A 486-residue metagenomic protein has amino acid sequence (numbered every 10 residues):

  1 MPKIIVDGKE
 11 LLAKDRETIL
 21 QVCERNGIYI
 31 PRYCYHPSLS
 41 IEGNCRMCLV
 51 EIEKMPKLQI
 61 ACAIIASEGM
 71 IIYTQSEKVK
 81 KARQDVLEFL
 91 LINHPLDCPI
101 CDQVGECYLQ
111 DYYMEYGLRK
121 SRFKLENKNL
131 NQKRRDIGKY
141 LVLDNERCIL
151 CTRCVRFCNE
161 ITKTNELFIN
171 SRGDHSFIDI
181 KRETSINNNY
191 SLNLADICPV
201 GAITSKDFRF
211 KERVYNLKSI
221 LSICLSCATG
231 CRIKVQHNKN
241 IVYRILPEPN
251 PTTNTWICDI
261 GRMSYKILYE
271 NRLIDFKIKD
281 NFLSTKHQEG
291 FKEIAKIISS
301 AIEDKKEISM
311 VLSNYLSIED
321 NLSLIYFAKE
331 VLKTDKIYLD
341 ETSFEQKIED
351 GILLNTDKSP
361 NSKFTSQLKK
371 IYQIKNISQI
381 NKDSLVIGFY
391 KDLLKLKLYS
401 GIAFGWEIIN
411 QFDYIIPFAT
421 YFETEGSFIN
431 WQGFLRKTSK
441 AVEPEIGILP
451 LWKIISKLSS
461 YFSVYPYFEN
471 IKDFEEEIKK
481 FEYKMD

Functional and structural regions predicted by a protein language model:
K3, E17-V22, S317, P450: Short, structural beta-strand-to-alpha-helix junction motif
I5, E68-T74, I180-R182, S219 (+2 more regions): Short beta-alpha connecting loops at secondary-structure transitions that line or flank enzyme active sites
I19-E53: A basic, amphipathic helix-loop patch mediating RNA/tRNA/ribosome contacts
R46-L225, T229-C231, I241, E248: Fe-S ferredoxin-like electron-transfer domains and their immediately adjacent linker/connector regions across
E53, Q236-I241, V331, Q411: Short acidic-glycine loop/turn motifs at beta-strand connectors
Q236-K306, K358-P360, T365-K370, V386: Cofactor-/ligand-binding subdomain signature composed of acidic, glycine-rich, tryptophan-containing flexible loops
D304, N321-F327, V331-M485: Non-catalytic alpha/beta scaffold blocks inside enzyme catalytic domains
S309-D320, K391-D392: Gly/Ser/Thr-rich loops at beta-strand to alpha-helix junctions that form or flank small-molecule/cofactor-binding
